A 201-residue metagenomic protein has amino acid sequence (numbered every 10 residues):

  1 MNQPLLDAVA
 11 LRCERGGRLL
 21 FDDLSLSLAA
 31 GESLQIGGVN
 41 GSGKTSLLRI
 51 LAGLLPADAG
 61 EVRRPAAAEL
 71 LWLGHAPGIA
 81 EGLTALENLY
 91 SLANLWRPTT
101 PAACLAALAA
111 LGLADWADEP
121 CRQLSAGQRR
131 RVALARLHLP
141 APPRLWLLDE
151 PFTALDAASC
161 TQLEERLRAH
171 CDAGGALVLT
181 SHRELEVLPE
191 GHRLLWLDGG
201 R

Functional and structural regions predicted by a protein language model:
L6, L20-D23: Conserved structural motif at the start of ABC-family nucleotide-binding domains
Q35, R129-H138: ABC ATPase nucleotide-binding domain "signature" region
G37-V39: The feature captures the beta-strand-to-loop junction immediately N-terminal to the Walker
A52: Helix-to-loop junction immediately C-terminal to a conserved catalytic motif
A76, E81-P98, A103: Q-loop/switch helix immediately C-terminal to the Walker
P101-W116, A135: Conserved ABC ATPase "signature" region
P120-G127: Conserved ABC ATPase signature
W146-E150: Catalytic Walker B motif of ABC-type/P-loop ATPase nucleotide-binding domains
